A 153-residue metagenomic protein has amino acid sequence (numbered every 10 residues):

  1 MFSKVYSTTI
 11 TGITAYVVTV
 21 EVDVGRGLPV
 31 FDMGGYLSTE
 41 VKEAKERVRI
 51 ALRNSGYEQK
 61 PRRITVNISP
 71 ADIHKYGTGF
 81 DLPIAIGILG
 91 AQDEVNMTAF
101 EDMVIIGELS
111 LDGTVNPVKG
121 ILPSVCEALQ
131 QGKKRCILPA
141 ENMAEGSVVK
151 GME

Functional and structural regions predicted by a protein language model:
M1-E153: Peripheral, non-AAA+ core regions of ATP-driven protein-machinery
